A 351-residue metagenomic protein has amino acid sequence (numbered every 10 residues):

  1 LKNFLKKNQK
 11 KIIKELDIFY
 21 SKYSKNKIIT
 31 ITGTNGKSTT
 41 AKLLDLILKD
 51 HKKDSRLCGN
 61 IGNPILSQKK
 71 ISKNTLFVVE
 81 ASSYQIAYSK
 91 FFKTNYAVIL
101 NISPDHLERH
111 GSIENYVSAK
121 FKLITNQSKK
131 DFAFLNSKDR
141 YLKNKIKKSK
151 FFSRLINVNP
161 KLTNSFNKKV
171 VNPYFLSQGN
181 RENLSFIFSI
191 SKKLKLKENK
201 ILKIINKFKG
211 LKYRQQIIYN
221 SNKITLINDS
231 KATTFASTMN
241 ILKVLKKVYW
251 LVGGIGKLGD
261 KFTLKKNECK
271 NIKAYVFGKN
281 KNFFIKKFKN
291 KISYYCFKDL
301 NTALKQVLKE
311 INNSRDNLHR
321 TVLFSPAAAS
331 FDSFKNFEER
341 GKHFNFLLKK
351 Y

Functional and structural regions predicted by a protein language model:
L1-T30, H51, K212-Q216, L300-I311: Short, basic phosphate-binding NTP loop
I12, I31, N60, L100 (+9 more regions): Residue-level signal for inorganic ion chemistry
T39-R56: A conserved segment at the C-terminal end of the G1
K53-I65: Short beta-strand-centered segment that lines the nucleotide-binding/catalytic pocket of NTP-utilizing
D54, P173-N271: Nucleotide phosphate-binding/pyrophosphate-handling subdomain across enzymes that bind or process nucleotide phosphates
I71-F175, D332-E338, F344: Flexible active-site lid/hinge loop adjacent to a nucleotide/diphosphate and Mg2+-phosphate binding pocket
A133-S137, L251-G253, K270-K279: Short internal beta-strands
D260-R320: C-terminal helical cap/extension that packs against the catalytic core of soluble nucleotide-cofactor enzymes
